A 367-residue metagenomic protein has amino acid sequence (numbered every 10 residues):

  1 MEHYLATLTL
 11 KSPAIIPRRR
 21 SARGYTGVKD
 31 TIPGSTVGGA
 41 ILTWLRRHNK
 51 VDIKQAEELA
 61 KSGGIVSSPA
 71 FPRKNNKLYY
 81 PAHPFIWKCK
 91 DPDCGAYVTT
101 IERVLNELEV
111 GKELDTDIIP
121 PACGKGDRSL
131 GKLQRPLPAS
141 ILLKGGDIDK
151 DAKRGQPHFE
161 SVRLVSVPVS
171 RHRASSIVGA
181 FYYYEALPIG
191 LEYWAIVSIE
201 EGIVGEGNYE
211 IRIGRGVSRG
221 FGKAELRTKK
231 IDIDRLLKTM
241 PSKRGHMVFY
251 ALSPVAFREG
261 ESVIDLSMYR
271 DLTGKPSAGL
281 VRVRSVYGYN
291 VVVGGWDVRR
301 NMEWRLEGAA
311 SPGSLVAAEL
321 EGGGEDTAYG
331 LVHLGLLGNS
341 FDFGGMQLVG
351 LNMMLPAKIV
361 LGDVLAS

Functional and structural regions predicted by a protein language model:
M1-S367: Conserved active-site/ligand-binding neighborhood in enzyme cores
